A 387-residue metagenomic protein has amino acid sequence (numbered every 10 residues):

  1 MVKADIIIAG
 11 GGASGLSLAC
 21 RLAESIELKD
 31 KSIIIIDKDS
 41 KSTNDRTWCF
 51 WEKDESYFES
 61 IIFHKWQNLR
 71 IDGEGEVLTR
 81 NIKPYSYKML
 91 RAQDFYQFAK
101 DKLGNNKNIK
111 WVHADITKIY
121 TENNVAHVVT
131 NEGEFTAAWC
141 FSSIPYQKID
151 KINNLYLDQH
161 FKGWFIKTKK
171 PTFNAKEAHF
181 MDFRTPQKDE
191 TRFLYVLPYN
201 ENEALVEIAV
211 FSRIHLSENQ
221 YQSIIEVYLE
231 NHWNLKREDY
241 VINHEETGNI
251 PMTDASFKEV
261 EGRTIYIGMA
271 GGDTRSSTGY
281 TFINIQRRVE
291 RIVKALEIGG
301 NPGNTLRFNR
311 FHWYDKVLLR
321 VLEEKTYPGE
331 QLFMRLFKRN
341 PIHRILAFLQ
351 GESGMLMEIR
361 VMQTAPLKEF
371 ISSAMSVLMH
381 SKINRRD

Functional and structural regions predicted by a protein language model:
M1-S14, I34: Beta1/beta-strand and adjacent pyrophosphate-binding region of the FAD-binding site in flavoprotein oxidoreductases
A9, F141-S143, Y266-G268: Redox-cofactor binding/interface segments in oxidoreductases and associated redox assembly factors
S14, K41, Q147: Conserved Rossmann-like nucleotide-cofactor binding loop
S17, R21-E76, K162, I166: N-terminal FAD cofactor-binding segment of flavoenzymes
R21, S25, N105-K236, S256: Predominantly flavin-linked oxidoreductase catalytic cores and closely associated redox partners
E52-H113, I119-T121: A conserved beta-strand/loop capping segment in the N-terminal third of enzymes that catalyze redox or closely related
I116, P186-K188, S212-R291: FAD/FMN-dependent oxidoreductases across multiple families
E290-D387: C-terminal helical "tail/cap" subdomain of flavin- and related membrane-associated enzymes
